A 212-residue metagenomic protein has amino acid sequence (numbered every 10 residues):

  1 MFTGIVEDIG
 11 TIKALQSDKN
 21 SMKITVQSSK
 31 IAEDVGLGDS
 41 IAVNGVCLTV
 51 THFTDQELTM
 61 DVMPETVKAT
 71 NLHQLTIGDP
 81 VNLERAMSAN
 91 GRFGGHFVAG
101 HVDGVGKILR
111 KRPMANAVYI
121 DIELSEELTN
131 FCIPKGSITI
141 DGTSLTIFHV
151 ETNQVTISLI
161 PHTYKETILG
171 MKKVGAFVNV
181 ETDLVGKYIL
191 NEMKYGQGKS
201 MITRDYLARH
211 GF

Functional and structural regions predicted by a protein language model:
M1-F212: Conserved loop->alpha-helix
